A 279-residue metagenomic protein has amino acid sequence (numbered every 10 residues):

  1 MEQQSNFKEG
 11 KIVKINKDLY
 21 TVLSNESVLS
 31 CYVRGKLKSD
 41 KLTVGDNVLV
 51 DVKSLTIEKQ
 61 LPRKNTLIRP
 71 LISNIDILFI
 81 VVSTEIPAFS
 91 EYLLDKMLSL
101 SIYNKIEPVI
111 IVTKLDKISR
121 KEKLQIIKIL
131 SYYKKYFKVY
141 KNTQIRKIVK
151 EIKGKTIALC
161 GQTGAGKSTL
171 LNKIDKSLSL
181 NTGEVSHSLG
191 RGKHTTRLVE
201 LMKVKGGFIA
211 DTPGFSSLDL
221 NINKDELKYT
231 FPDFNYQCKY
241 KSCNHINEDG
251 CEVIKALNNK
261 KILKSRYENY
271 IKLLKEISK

Functional and structural regions predicted by a protein language model:
Q3-N6, D40-T56, L61-L78, S83-T84 (+4 more regions): Helix-rich effector regions associated with P-loop NTPase G domains
S5-N16: Structural detector for short beta-strands of small beta-barrel domains
D18-V22: Short aromatic-glycine-enriched beta-strand elements
V28-L42: Beta-strand/loop nucleic-acid-binding surfaces
S90-E91, S119-L124, D219-I222: Conserved ATPase-coupling elements of RecA-like P-loop NTPase cores
L94: Aromatic/hydrophobic pocket-lining residues that form the small-molecule binding cavity in soluble enzyme cores
K117-A165: Canonical P-loop GTPase G-domain recognition
K167-G183: A conserved segment at the C-terminal end of the G1
